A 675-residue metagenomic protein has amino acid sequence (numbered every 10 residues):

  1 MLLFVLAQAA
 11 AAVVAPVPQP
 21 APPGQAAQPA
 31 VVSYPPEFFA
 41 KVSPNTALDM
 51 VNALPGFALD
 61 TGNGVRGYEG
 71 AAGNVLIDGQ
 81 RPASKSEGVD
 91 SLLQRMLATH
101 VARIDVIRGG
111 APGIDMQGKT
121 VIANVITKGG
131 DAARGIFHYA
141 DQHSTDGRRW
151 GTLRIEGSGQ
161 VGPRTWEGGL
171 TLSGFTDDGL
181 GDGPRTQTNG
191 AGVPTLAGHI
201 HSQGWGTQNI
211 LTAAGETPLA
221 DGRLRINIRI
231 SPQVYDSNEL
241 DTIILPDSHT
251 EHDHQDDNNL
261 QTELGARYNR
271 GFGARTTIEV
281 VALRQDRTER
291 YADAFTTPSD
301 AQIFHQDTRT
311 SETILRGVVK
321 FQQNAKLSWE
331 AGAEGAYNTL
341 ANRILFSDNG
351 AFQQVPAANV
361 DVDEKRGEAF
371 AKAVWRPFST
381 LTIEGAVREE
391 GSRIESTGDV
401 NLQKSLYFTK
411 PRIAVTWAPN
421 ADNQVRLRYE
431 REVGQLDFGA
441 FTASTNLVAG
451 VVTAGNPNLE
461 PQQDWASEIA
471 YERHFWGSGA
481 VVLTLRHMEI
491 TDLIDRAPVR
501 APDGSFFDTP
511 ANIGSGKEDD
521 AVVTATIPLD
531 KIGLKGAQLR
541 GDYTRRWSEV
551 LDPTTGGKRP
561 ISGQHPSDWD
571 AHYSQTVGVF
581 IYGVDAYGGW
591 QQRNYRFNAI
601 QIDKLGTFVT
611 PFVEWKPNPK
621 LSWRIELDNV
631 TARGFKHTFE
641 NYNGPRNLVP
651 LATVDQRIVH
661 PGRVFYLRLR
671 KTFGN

Functional and structural regions predicted by a protein language model:
A47-M50, S91-Q94, M116-Y139, L153: N-terminal periplasmic accessory domains that precede and gate Gram-negative outer-membrane beta-barrel machines
L48-K85, R108-G110, I122-N124: Extracytoplasmic beta-strand/coil segments of soluble accessory domains associated with Gram-negative outer-membrane
R81-R108: Short acidic/polar hinge/loop motifs at secondary-structure boundaries that mediate gating or recognition
D146-L180, G192-N238, Q255-T276, Q323: Transmembrane beta-barrel wall of Gram-negative outer-membrane proteins
T212-Q233, Q255-L402, A418, D422 (+2 more regions): Face-selective signature of the C-terminal outer-membrane beta-barrel domain
D253, N259-Q261, T308, A358-R366 (+6 more regions): Outer-membrane beta-barrel signature, preferentially recognizing the C-terminal barrel domain of Gram-negative
R486-E489, T509-R596: Gram-negative outer-membrane beta-barrel transporters
W615-N675: C-terminal beta-signal and adjacent terminal beta-strands/loops of Gram-negative outer-membrane beta-barrel proteins
